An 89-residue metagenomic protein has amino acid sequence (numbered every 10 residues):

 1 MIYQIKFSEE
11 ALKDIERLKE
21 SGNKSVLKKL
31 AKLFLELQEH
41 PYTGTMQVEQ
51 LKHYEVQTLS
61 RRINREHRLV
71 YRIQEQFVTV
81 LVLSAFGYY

Functional and structural regions predicted by a protein language model:
M1-Q4, E10-K28, K32, L59-Y89: Enriched for short, Lys/Arg-rich terminal
L35-R62: A short, surface-exposed loop/turn module that caps and links secondary-structure elements
